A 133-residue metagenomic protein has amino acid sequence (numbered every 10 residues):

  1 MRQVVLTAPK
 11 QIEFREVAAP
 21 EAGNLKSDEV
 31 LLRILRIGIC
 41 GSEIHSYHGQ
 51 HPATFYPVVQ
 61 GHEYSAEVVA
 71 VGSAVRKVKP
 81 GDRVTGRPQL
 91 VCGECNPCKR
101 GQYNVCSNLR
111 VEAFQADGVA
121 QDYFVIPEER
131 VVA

Functional and structural regions predicted by a protein language model:
M1-V4, V30: Short structural boundary motif marking the start of a folded domain
A8-K10, K26: Residue-level recognition of beta-strand termini and adjacent short loop/turns
K10-R15, G41-S42: Short N-terminal binding/cap micro-motifs at the start of the first secondary-structure element
A22-I37, Q50-N96, R130: Glycine-rich beta-strand-centered segment in the early N-terminal region that forms part of a ligand/cofactor-binding
S42-H48: Cytochrome P450 core scaffold surrounding the K-helix E-X-X-R motif and the conserved "meander" helix-loop region
C92-A133: NAD(P)H dinucleotide-binding glycine-rich loop of Rossmann-like/cofactor-binding domains, especially the beta1-alpha1
